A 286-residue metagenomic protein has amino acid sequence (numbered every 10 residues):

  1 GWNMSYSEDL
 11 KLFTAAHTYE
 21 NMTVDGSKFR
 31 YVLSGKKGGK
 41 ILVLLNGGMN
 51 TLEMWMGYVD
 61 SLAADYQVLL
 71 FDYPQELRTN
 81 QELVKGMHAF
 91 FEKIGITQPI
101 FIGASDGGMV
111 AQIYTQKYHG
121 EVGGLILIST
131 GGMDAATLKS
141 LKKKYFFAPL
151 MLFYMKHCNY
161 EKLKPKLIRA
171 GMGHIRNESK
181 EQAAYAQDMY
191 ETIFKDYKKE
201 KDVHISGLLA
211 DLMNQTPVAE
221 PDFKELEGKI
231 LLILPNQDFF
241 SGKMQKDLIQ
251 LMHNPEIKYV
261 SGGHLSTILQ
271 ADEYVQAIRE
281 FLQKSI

Functional and structural regions predicted by a protein language model:
G1-K40, D65-Y66, T97, Q283-I286: Alpha/beta-hydrolase fold catalytic core
S27-L77: Conserved HGGG/HGGXW glycine-rich cap/lid loop of the alpha/beta-hydrolase fold
D60-S61, E225-G262: Conserved loop-alpha-helix segment in the C-terminal half of the alpha/beta-hydrolase fold that carries the catalytic
L69-D106: Active-site loop/oxyanion-hole signature of alpha/beta-hydrolase fold enzymes
G108-H119, L125: Short glycine-enriched nucleophile-adjacent loop and the immediately C-terminal alpha-helix near the catalytic center
Q116, L125-C158: Flexible "cap/lid" loop of the alpha/beta hydrolase fold
A136-L138, C158-K224: Conserved alpha/beta-hydrolase catalytic His-Asp/Glu region
G262-V275: Catalytic histidine-centered segment of alpha/beta-hydrolase-like enzymes
